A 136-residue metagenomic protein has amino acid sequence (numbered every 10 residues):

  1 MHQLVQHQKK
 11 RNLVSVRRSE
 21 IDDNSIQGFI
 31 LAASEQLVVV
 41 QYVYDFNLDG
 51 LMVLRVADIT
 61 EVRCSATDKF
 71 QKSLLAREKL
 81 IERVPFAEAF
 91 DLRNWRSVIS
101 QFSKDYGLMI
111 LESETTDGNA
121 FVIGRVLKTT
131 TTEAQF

Functional and structural regions predicted by a protein language model:
M1-S25, V43-N119: Short glycine-rich, low-complexity segments
N24-A32, A120-K128: Short beta-strand-centered aromatic/proline hotspots
F29-F46: N-terminal beta-strand/beta-hairpin edge segment
A32-S34, T60-R63, T130: A generic structural motif
L37-V40, T132-F136: Short aromatic-glycine-enriched beta-strand elements
L108-E112, F121-K128, E133-Q135: Intrinsic, low-complexity N-terminal interaction/targeting segments
